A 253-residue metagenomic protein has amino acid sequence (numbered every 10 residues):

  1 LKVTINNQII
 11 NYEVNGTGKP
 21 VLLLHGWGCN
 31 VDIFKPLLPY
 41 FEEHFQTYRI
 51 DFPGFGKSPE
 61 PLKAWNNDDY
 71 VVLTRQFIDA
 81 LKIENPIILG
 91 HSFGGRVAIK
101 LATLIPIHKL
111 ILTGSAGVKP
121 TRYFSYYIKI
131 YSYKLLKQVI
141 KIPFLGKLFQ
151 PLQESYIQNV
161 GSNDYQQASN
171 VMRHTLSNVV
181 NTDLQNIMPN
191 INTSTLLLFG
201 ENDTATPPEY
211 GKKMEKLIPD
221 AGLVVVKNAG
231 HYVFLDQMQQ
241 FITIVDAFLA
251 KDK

Functional and structural regions predicted by a protein language model:
L1-V21, E42-F45, D79, I83-E84 (+2 more regions): Alpha/beta-hydrolase fold catalytic core
Q8, E13-K57: Conserved HGGG/HGGXW glycine-rich cap/lid loop of the alpha/beta-hydrolase fold
R49-L89, T243: Active-site loop/oxyanion-hole signature of alpha/beta-hydrolase fold enzymes
R96-T103, I107-K141: Flexible "cap/lid" loop of the alpha/beta hydrolase fold
Y123, L135-T193: Conserved alpha/beta-hydrolase catalytic His-Asp/Glu region
I191, L197-F199, D203: Short beta-strand/loop motif that positions the catalytic acidic residue of the alpha/beta-hydrolase fold
E215-Y232: Catalytic histidine neighborhood in serine/cysteine hydrolases with alpha/beta-hydrolase-type architecture
A229-M238, I242: Catalytic histidine-centered segment of alpha/beta-hydrolase-like enzymes
